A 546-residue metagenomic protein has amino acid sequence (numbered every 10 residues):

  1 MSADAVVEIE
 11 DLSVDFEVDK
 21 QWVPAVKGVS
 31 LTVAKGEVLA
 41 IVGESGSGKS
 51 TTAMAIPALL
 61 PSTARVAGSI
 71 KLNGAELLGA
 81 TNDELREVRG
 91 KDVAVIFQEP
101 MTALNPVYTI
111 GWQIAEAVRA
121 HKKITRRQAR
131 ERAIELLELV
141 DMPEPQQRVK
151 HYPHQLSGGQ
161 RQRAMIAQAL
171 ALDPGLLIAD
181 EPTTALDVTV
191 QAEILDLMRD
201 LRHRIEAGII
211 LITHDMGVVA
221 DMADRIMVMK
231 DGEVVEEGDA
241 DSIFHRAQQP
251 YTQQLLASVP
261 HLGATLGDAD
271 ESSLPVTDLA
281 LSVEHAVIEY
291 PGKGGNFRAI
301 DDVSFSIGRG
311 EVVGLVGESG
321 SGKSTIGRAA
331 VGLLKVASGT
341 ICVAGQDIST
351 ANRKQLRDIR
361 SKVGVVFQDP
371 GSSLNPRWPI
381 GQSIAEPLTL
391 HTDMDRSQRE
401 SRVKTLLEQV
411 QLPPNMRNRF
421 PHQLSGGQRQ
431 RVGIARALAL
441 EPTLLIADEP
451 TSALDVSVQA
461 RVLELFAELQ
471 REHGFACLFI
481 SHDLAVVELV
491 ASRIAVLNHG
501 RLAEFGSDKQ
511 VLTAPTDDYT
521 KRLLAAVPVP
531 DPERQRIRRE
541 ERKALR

Functional and structural regions predicted by a protein language model:
M1-L262, G267-R546: ABC transporter nucleotide-binding domains
